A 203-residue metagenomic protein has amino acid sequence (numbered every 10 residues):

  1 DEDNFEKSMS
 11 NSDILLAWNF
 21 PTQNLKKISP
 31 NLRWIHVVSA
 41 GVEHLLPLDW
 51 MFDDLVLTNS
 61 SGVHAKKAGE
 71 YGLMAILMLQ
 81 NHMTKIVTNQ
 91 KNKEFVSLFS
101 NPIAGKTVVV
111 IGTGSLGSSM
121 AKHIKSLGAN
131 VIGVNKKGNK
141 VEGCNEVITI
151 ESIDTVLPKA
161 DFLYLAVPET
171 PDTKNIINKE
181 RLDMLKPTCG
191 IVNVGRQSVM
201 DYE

Functional and structural regions predicted by a protein language model:
D1-I14: N-terminal glycine-/charge-rich "phosphate-binding" loop or analogous flexible N-terminal tail
K7-S8, L25-I28, P102, T155-K159 (+1 more regions): Structural alpha-helical scaffold elements that stabilize or flank donor/cofactor-binding regions in carbohydrate
D13-V87: Phosphate/diphosphate ligand-binding glycine-rich loop within oxidoreductases
D54, A104-V108, K179, T188: Phosphate-coordination loops involved in phosphoryl transfer and adenosine-cofactor binding
K85-S119: Glycine-rich NAD(P)-binding loop of Rossmann-like domains
A121, K125: Gly/Ala-rich phosphate-binding loop of Rossmann-like dinucleotide-binding domains, activating on the conserved
I132: Conserved beta-strand positions in the Rossmann-like core of class I SAM-dependent methyltransferases
K137-E203: Rossmann-like adenosine-cofactor binding region
